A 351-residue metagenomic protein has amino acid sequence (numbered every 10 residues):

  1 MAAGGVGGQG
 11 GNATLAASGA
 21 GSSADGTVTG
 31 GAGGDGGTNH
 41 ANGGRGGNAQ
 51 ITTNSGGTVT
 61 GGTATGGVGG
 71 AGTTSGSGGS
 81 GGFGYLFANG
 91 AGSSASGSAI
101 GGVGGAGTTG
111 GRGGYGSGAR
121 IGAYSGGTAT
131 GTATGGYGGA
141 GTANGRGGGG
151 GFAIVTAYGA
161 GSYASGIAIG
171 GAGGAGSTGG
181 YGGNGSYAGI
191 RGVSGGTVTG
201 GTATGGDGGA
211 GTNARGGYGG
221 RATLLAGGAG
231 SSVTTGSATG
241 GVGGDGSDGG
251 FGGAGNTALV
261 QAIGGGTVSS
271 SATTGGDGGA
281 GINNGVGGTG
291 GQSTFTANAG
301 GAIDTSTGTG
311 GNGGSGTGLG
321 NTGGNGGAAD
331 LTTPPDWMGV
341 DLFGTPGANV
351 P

Functional and structural regions predicted by a protein language model:
M1-G11, A24-N48, V59-G82, S94-S117 (+7 more regions): Glycine-centered low-complexity coil/loop motifs and glycine-rich tracts, especially the flexible linkers
A17, G227-G228, A262, A297: Aromatic-rich beta-strand edge motifs centered on tyrosine
N89, R120, N325-G326, D330-T332: A structural motif
